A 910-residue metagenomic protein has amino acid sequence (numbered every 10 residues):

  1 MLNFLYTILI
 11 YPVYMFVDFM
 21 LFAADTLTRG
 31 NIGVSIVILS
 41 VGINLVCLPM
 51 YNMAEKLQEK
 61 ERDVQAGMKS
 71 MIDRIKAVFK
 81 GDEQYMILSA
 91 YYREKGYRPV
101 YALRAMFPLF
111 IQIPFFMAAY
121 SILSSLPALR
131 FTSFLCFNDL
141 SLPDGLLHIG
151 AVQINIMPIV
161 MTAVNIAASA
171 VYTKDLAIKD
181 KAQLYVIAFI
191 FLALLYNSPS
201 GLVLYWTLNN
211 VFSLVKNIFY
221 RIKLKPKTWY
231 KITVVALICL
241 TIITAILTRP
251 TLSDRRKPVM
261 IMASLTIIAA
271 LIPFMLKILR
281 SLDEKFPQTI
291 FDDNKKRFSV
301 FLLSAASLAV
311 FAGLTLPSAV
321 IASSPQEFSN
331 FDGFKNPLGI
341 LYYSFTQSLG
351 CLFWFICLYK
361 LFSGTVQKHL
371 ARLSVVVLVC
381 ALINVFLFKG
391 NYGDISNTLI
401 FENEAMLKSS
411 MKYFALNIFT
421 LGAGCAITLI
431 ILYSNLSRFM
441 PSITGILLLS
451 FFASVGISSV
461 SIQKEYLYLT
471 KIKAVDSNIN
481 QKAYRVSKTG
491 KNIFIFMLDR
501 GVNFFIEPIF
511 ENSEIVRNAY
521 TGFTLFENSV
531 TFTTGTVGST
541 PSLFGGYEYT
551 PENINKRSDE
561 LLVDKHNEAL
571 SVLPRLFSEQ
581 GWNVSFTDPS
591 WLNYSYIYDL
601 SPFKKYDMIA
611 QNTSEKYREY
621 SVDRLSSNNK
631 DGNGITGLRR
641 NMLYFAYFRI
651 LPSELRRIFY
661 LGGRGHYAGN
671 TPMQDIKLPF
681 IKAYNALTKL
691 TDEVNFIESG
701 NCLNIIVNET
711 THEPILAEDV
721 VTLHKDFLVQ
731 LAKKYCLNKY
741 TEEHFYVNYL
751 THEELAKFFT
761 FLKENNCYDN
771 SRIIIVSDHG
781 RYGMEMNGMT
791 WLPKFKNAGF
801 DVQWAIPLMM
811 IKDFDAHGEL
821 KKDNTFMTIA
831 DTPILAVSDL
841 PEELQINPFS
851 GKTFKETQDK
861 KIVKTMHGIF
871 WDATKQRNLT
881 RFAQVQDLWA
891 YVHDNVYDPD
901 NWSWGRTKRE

Functional and structural regions predicted by a protein language model:
M1-I290: Helix-loop-helix
V37-V41, L202-L204, V486-E507, A519 (+10 more regions): Beta-strand elements within well-structured catalytic alpha/beta cores of enzymes that handle phosphate/sulfate esters
I278-E465: Transmembrane and membrane-interface helices of multi-pass, inner-membrane envelope-modifying transferases
L279-S344, K360-S363, Q367-A371, V375-L378 (+12 more regions): Membrane-interface soluble catalytic domains
W354-F355, Y359-C425, G490-K491, R500-K733 (+2 more regions): Active-site-proximal alpha/beta segments of enzymes that process anionic O-linked groups
M440, F451, A474-T489, L678-I697 (+1 more regions): A long, amphipathic alpha-helix that forms part of the scaffold/cap immediately adjacent to metal-dependent active
F451-N492, V502-E527, R906-E910: Membrane/wall-proximal cationic-aromatic binding patches
T524-N528, K604, K763-N770, I774-H817: Histidine-centered active-site microenvironments of extracellular/periplasmic hydrolases and transferases
